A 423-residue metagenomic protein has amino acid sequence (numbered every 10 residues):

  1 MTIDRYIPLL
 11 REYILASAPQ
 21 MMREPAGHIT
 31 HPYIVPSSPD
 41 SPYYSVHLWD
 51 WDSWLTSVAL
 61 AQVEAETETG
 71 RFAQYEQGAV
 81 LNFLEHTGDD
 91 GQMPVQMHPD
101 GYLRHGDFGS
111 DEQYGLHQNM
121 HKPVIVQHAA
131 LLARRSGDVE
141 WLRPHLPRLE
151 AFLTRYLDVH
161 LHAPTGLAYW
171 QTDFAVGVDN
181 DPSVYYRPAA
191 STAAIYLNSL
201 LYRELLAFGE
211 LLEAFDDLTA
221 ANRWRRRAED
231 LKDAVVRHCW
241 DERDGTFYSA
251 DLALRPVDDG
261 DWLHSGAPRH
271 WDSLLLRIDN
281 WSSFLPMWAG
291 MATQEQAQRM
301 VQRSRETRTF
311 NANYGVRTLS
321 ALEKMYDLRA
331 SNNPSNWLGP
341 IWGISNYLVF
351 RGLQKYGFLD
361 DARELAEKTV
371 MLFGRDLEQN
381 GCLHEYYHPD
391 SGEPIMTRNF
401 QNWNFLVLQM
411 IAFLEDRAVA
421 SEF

Functional and structural regions predicted by a protein language model:
M1-V46, V139-W141, E150-R155, L212-A214 (+3 more regions): Acidic/polar, glycine-enriched structural segments that form the non-catalytic walls/loops of the carbohydrate-binding
T2-L9, E24-A26, H31, P94 (+4 more regions): Catalytic cores of carbohydrate-active enzymes
T2-P19, R71, G78-M93, A133-I195 (+6 more regions): Active-site acid/base region of carbohydrate-active enzymes
H28-V46, P94-M120, T165-S191, D244-S282 (+2 more regions): Carbohydrate-binding/catalytic loop surfaces
S45-A168, I195-N198, Y202, N280 (+4 more regions): Aromatic-rich carbohydrate-recognition surfaces in CAZymes
T67-E68, L153-T154, E213, K232 (+3 more regions): A short hydrophobic/aromatic micro-motif that marks alpha-helical segments and, especially, helix-coil
Q74, V80, A214, R223-R225 (+5 more regions): Composition- and surface-driven signal marking solvent-exposed, interaction-prone regions in large proteins
Y185-T192, S199, P256-F310, N336 (+2 more regions): Aromatic (Trp/Tyr) and acidic
